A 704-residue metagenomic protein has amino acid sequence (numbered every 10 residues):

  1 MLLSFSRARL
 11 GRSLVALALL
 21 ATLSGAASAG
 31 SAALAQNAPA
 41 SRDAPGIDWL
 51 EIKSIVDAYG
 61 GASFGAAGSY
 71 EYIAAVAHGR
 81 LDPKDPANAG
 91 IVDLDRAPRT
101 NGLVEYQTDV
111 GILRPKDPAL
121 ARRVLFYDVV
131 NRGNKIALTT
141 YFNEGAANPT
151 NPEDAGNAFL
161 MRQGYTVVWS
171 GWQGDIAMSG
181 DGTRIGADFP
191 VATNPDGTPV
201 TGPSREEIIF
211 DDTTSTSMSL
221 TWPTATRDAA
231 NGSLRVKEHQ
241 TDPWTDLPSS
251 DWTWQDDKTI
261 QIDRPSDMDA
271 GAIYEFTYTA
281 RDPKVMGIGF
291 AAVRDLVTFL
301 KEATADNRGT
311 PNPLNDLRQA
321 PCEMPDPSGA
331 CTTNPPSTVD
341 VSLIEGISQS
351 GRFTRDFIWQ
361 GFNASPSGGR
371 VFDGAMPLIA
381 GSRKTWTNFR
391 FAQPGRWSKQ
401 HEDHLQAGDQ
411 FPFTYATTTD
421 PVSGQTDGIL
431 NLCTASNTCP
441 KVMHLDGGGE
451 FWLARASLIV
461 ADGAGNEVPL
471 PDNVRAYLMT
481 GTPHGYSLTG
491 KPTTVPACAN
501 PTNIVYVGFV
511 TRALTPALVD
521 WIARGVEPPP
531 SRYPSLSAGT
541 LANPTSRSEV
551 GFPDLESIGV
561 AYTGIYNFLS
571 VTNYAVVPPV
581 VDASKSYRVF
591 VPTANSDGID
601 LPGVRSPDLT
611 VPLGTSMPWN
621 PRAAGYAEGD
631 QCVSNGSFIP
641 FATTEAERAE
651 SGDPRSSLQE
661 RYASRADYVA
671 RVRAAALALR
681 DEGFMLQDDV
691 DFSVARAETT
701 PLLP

Functional and structural regions predicted by a protein language model:
L2-L17: Bacterial N-terminal signal peptides that target proteins for export
S13-S28: Bacterial N-terminal signal peptides
G25-A38: Signal peptide processing junction and immediate N-terminal pro/mature segment of secreted/exported proteins
P39-P704: C-terminal His-loop and adjacent cap/lid subdomain of alpha/beta-hydrolase
